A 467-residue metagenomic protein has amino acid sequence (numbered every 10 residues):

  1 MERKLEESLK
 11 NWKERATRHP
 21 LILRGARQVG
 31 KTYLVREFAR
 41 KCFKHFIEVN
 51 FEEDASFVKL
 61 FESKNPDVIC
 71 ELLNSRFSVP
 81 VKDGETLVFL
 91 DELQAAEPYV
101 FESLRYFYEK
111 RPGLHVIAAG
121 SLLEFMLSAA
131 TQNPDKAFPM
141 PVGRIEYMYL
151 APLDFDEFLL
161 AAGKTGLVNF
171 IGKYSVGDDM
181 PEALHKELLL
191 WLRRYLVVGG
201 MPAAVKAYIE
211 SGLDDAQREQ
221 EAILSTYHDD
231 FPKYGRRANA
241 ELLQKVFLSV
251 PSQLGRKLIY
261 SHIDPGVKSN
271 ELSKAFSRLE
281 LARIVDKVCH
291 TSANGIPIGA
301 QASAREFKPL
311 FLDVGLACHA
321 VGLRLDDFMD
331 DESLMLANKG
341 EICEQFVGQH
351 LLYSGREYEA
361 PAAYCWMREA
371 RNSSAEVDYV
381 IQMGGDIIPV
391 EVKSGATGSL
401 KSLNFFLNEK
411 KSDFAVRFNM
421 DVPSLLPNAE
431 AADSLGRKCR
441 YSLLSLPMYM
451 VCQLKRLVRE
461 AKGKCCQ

Functional and structural regions predicted by a protein language model:
M1-E14: N-terminal pre-Walker A segment at the start of P-loop NTPase domains
K31: Conserved lysine of the Walker
L34, F38: Hydrophobic positions on the alpha1 helix immediately C-terminal to the Walker A/P-loop
E109-D135: Sensor-1/coupling segment of RecA-like P-loop NTPase cores
L127-S252: Interdomain motor-coupling "hinge/lid" segment immediately C-terminal to the ATP-binding subdomain of NTP-driven enzymes
V205-E376, I381: Accessory nucleic acid-recognition modules appended to NTPase machines
V347, L351, V377-A396, A415: Conserved catalytic cores of phosphodiester-cleaving nucleases, focusing on short active-site segments
P423-Q467: Domain-level recognition of nuclease-like catalytic cores that cleave nucleotide substrates
